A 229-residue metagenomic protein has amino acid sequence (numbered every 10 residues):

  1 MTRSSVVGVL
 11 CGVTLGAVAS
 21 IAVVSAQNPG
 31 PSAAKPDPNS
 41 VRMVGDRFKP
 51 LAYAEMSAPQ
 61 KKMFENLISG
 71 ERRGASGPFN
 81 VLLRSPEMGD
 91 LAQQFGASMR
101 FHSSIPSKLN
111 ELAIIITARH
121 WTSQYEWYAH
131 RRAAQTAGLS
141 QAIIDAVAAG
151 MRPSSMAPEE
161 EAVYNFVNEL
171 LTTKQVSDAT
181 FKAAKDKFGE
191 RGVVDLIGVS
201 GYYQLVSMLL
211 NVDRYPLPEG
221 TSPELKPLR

Functional and structural regions predicted by a protein language model:
M1-V13: Bacterial N-terminal signal peptides that target proteins for export
G12-G16, N28: Intrinsically disordered, low-complexity and often Lys/Arg-enriched segments
G16-V24: C-terminal segment of classical bacterial N-terminal signal peptides
S25-R229: Hydrophobic alpha-helical segments
